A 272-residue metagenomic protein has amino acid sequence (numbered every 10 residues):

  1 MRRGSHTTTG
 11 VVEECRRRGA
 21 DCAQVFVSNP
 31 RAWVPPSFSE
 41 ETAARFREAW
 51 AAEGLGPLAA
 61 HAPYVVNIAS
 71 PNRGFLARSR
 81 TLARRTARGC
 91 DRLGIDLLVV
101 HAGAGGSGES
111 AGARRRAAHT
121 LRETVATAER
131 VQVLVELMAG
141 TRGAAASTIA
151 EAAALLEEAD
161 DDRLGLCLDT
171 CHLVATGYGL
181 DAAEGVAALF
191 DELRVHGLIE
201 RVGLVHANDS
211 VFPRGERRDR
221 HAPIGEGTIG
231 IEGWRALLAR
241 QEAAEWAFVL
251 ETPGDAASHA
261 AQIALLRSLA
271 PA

Functional and structural regions predicted by a protein language model:
M1-A62, V66-R85, A272: N-terminal pre-domain/capping segments
M1-T8, S28-P30, P63-V65, G103-G105 (+4 more regions): Active-site beta-loop-alpha junctions enriched in small/polar residues
V12-A20, F38-A59, R84-G94, R122-E129 (+3 more regions): Acidic (Asp/Glu)-rich catalytic clusters
C15, H61, S79, C90 (+5 more regions): Conserved, mostly hydrophobic/aromatic
D21-F26, A60, L164-T170, I199-V211: Non-cysteine beta-strand/loop elements that form the S-adenosyl-L-methionine
I68-G165: Active-site acidic/histidine proton-transfer and metal-coordination neighborhood in alpha/beta enzyme cores
A111, A145-A153, V174-E245, P253: Gly/Pro-rich active-site loop or hairpin
A256-A272: C-terminal helical cap(s) of enzyme catalytic domains, especially alpha/beta-barrels
